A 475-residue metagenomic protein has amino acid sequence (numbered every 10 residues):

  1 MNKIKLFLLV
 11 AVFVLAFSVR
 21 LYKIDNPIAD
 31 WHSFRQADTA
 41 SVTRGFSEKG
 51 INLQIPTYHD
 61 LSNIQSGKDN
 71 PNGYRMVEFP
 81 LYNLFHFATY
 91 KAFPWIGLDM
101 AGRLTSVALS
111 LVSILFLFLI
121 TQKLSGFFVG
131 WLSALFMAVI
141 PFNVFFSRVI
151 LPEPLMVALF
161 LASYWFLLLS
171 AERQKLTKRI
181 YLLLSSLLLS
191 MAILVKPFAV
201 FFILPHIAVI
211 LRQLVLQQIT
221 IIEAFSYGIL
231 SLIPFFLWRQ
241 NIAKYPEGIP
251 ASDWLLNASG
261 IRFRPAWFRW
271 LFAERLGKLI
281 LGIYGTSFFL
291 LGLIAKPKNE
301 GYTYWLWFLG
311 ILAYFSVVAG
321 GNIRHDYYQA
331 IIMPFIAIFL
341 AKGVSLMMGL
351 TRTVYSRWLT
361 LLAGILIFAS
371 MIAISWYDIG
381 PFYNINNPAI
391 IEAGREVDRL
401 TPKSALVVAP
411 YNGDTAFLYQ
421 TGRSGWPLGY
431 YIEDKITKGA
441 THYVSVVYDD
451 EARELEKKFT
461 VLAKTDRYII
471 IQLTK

Functional and structural regions predicted by a protein language model:
F17-L21, A199, G343-M348, R357-N386: Transmembrane alpha-helical segments
T39-K49, M191-V195, V200-Y302, I311-I323 (+2 more regions): Transmembrane-lumen/periplasm boundary regions of multi-pass, lipid-linked membrane glycan transferases
W95, M100-L124, A162-F166: Transmembrane-helix motifs of polytopic, lipid-linked glycan transferases
F116-L119, F136, L155-R173, L184 (+2 more regions): Specific aromatic-rich, kink-prone transmembrane helix
Q122-F128, S163-L182, A192, K296-K298: Membrane-interface transmembrane helices that cradle and orient dolichyl/undecaprenyl
S133-A134, F166, I180-P197, I207 (+1 more regions): Membrane-interface alpha helices of multi-pass inner-membrane proteins
F142-L155: Short acidic/glycine- and proline-prone juxtamembrane loop motifs at membrane-interface regions of multi-pass membrane
Y383-N387, V397-V447: Short periplasmic/luminal acceptor-recognition loop of GT-C membrane glycosyltransferases, typified by
